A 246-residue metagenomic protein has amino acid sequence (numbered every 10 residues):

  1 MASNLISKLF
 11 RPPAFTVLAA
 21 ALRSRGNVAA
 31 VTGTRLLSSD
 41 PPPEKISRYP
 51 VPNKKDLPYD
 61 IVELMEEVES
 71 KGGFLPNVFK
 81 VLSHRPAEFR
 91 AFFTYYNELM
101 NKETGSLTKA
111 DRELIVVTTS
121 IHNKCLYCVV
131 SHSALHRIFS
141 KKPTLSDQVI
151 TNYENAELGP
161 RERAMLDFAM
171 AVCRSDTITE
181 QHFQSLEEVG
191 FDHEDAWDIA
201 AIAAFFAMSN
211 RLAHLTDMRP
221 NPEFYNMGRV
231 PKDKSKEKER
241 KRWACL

Functional and structural regions predicted by a protein language model:
A2-L246: Hydrophobic alpha-helical segments
